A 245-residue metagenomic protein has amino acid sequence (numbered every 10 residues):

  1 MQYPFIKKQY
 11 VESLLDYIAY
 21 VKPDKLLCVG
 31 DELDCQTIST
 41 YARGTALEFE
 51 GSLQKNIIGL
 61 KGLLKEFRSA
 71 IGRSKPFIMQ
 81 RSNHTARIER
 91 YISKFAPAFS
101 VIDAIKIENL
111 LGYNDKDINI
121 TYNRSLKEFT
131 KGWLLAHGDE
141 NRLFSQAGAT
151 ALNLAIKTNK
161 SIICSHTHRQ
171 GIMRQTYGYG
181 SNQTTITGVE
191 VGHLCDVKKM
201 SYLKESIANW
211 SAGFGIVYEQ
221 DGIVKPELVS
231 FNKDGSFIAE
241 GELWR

Functional and structural regions predicted by a protein language model:
M1, G30-L33, R81-T85, G138-E140 (+2 more regions): Active-site metal-binding loops of divalent metal-dependent hydrolases
M1-K65, R73, E240-R245: N-terminal active-site segment of His-dependent metallophosphoesterases
I6-K8, Q36-Y41, I88-S93, S145-G148 (+1 more regions): A short acidic (Asp/Glu
S13-L15, R43-A46, F95-A98, L152 (+1 more regions): Glycine-rich, phosphate-binding/catalytic loops in enzymes
L26, P76-M79, G188: Hydrophobic/aromatic residues located in beta-strands of well-ordered beta-sheets within soluble catalytic
T37-R124: Active-site neighborhood of divalent metal-dependent phosphoester bond hydrolases
G132-V229: Conserved beta-sheet core of the metallophosphoesterase superfamily
G222-R245: C-terminal accessory extensions appended to soluble enzyme cores
